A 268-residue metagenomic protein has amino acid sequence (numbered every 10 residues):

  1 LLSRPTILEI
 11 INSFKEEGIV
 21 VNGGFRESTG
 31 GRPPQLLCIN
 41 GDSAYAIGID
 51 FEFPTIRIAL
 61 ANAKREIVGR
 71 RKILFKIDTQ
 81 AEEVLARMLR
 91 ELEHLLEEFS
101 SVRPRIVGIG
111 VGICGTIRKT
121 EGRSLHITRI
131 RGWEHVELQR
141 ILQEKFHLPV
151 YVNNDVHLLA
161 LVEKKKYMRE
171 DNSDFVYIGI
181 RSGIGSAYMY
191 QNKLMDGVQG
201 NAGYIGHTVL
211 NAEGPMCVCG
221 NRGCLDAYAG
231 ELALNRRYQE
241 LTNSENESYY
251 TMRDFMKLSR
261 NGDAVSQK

Functional and structural regions predicted by a protein language model:
L1-N22: N-terminal helix-turn-helix
N22-A46, V150, N154-F175: Conserved phosphate-binding catalytic cores of ATP/NTP-utilizing and phosphoryl-transfer enzymes
P33-G69, Y177-Y190, E231: Gly/Thr-rich phosphate-binding beta-strand-loop-beta motif of the actin/hexokinase/Hsp70
I67, S124, L194-M195: Hydrophobic "anchor" residues
R71, F75-D174: Glycine-rich phosphate-binding loop and adjoining helix at the ATP-binding site of ATP-dependent phosphoryl-transfer
D171-Y228: Glycine-rich phosphate-binding loop of actin/hexokinase-like ATP-binding domains
L225-K268: A mobile "lid/hinge" subdomain adjacent to the ATP/sugar-phosphate binding pocket shared across diverse ATP-dependent
